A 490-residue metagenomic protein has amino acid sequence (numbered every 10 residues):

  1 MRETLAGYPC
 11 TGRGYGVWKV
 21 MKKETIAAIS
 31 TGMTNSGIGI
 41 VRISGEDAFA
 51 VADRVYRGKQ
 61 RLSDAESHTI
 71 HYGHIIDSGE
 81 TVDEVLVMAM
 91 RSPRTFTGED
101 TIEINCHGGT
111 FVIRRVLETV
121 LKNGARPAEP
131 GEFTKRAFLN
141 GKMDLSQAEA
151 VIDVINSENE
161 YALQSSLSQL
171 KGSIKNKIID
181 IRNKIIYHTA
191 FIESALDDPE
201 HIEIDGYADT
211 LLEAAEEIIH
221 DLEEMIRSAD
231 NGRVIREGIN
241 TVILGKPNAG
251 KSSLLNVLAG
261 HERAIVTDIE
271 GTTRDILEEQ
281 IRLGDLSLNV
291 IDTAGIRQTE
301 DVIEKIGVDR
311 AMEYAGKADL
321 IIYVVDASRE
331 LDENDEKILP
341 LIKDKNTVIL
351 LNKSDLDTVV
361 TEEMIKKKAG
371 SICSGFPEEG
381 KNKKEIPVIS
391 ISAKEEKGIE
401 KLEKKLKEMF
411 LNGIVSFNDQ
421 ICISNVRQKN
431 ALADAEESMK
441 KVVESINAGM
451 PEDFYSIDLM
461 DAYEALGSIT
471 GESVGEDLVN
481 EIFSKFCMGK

Functional and structural regions predicted by a protein language model:
E3-A6, V17-V20, E378-E379: Acidic, Ala/Val/Gly-enriched low-complexity intrinsically disordered segments
T4-A6, T11, A369: Ala/Thr-enriched low-complexity intrinsically disordered regions
G14-Q164, S168, G172, V348: A glycine-rich (often HGG/GG-containing) alpha/beta subdomain
K22-I29, M33, G73, E160-R282 (+2 more regions): C-terminal-of-GTPase-core extension/linker across diverse P-loop GTPases
Y72-D83, V87-R91, G271-T299, K317-L320: Switch I (G2) and immediately adjacent beta-strands of P-loop GTPase domains
G108, L258, T293, V325-S328 (+1 more regions): Glycine-rich, N-terminal phosphate-binding loop of Rossmann-like dinucleotide-binding domains
V290, V324, L350: Generic enzyme active-site microenvironment
E304-S328: Inter-motif core of Ras-like GTPase G domains
